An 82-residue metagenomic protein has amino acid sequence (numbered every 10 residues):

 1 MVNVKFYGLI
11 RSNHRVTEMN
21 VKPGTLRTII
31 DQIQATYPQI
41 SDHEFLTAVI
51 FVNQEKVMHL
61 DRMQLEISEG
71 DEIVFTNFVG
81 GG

Functional and structural regions predicted by a protein language model:
M1-G81: Ubiquitin-like/PB1-type beta-grasp interaction modules and other compact soluble beta-rich domains
